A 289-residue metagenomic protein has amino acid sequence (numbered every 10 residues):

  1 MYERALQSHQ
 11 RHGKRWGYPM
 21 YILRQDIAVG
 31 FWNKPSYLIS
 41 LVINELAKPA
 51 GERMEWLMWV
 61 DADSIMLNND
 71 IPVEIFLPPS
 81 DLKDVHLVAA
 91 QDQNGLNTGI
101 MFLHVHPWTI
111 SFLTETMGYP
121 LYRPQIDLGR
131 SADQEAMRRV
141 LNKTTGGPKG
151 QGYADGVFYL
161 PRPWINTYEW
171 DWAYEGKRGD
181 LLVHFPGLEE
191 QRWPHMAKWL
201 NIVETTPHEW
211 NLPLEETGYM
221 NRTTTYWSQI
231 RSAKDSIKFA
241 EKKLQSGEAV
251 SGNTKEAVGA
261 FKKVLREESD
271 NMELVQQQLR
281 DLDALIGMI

Functional and structural regions predicted by a protein language model:
M1-L23, I27-P35: N-terminal carbohydrate-binding/catalytic regions of secreted carbohydrate-active enzymes
M1-R4, S8, Q25, I71-P72 (+3 more regions): Short coil/turn segments at secondary-structure boundaries
Y2, I27-F31, Q91-N94, I126-R130: Aromatic-acidic/polar surface patches that form glycan- and anion
K14-Y18, R53-W56, H86, G179: Core residues of folded domains in eukaryotic genome-function proteins
R15-I22, D92, T109-P120: Surface-exposed beta-strand-to-loop junctions that form interaction patches on eukaryotic regulatory domains
L23-D26, V60-A62, A90-Q93, F185-L188: Active-site-proximal beta-strand/loop segments in catalytic clefts of secreted hydrolases
F31-L113: GT-A fold catalytic core of metal-dependent nucleotide-sugar glycosyltransferases, centered on the diacidic
S36, S40-V42, A50, T109 (+1 more regions): Catalytic core and acceptor-binding pocket of nucleotide-sugar-dependent glycosyltransferases
